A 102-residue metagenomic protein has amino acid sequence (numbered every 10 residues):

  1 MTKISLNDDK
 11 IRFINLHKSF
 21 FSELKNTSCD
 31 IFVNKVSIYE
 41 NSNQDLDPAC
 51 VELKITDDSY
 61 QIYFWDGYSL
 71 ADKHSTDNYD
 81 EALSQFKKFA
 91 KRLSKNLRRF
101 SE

Functional and structural regions predicted by a protein language model:
M1-D45, S69, R99-F100: Negatively charged, low-complexity tracts enriched in Asp/Glu with abundant Ser/Thr
M1-R12, F64-E102: Mixed-charge, Lys/Arg-enriched low-complexity segments
T27, E40-S42, V51, Y63-W65 (+1 more regions): Generic structural signal for short, flexible, solvent-exposed coil/loop and linker residues
T27-C29, L53, T76: Assembly/interface hotspot detector across virion components, adhesins/toxins, and nucleic-acid enzymes
D45-A71: Short aromatic-glycine-(Arg/Gly/Cys) micro-motifs in beta-strand/loop hairpins
